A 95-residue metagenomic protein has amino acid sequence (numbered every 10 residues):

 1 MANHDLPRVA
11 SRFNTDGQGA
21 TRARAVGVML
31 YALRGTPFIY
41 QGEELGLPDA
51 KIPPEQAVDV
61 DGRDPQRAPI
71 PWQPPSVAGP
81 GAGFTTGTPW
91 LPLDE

Functional and structural regions predicted by a protein language model:
M1-G17: Active-site clefts of carbohydrate-active enzymes
G17-E95: Loop/helix patches that line or flank the sugar-binding groove of alpha-linked glycan CAZymes
